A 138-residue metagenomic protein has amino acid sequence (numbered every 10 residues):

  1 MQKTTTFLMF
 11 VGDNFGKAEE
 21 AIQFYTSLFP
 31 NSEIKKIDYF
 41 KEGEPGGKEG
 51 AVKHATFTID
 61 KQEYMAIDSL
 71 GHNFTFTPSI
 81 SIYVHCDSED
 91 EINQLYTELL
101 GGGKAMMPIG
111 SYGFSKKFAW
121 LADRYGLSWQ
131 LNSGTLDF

Functional and structural regions predicted by a protein language model:
M1-Q23, P30-D38, P108, G134-F138: N-terminal beta-strand motif that seeds the catalytic metal site of vicinal oxygen chelate
Q2-T4, A51-K53, P78-I80: Residues that flank catalytic or metal-binding motifs in active/ligand-binding sites
I22-T26, Y96-T97: Non-transmembrane alpha-helical segments in soluble domains of secreted/periplasmic/extracellular proteins
L28, E33-K35, E63-M65, A105 (+1 more regions): Active-site-proximal beta-strands of protease catalytic cores
I37-F76, S128-L131: Conserved short beta-strand elements that form part of the metal-binding/catalytic scaffold of enzyme active sites
T58, E63, F74-A122: Vicinal oxygen chelate
G71-H72, F114, G134-F138: A short acidic/small-residue loop/turn micro-motif
